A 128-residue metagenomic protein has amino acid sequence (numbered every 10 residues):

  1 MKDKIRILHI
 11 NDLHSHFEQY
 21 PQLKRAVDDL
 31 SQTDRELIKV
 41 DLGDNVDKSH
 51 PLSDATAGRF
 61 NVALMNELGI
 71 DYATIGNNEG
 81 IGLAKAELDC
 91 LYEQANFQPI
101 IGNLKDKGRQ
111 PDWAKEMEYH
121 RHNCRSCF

Functional and structural regions predicted by a protein language model:
M1-F128: Acidic, metal/ion-coordinating pockets
